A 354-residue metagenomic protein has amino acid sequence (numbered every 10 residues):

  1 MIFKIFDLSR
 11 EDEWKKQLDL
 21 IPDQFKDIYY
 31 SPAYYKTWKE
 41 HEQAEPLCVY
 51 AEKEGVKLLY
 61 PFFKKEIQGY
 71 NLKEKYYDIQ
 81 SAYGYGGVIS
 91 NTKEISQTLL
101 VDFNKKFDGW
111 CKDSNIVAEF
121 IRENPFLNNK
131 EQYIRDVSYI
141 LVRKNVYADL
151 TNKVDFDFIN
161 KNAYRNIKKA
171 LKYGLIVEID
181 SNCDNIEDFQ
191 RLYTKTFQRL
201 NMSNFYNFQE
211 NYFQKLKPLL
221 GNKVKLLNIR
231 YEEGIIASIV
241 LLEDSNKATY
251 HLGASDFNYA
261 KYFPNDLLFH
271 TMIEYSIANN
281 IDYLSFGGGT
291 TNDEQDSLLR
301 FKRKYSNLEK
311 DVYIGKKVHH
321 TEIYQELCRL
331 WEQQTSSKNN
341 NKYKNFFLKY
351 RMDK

Functional and structural regions predicted by a protein language model:
I2-N71, E123-D149, K153-K261: A conserved beta-strand-loop-helix scaffold within acyl/acetyltransferase catalytic domains
A44-P46, D113-I116, N279-I281: Short, high-confidence coil segments that cap the C-terminus of an alpha-helix and link into the following beta-strand
Y50, K105, F213-Q214, P218-E326: Aromatic (often tryptophan-rich) hydrophobic motifs at membrane interfaces
K64, Q132-V154, N279-K354: Active-site/acyl-donor-binding loops of N-acyltransferases
E66-G87: Conserved acyl-donor/pantetheine-binding loop and adjacent beta-alpha core of acyl/acetyltransferases and related
Y85-S96, T151-K153, G253-Y262, T290: A short, internal acetyl-CoA/4′-phosphopantetheine-binding micro-motif in the GNAT/acyltransferase core
Q97-V142: Non-catalytic accessory segments adjacent to catalytic cores
E119-F120, E178, L284-G287: Short catalytic-loop micro-motif centered on adjacent basic/acidic residues
